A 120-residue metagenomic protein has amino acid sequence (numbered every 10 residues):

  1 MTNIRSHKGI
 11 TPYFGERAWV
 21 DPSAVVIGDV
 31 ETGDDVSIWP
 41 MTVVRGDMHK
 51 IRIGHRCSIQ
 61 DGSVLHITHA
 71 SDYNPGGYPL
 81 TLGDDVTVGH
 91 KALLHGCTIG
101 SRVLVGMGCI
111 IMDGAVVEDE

Functional and structural regions predicted by a protein language model:
M1-R17, R56: Terminal amphipathic alpha-helical/low-complexity segments used for targeting or macromolecular assembly
M1-T2, K8, H69-D72, G76-Y78: Acidic/polar low-complexity surface segments
E16, D21-P22, I27-G28, G33-D34 (+12 more regions): Left-handed beta-helix
K50: A short beta-loop-beta micro-motif enriched in histidine and acidic residues
